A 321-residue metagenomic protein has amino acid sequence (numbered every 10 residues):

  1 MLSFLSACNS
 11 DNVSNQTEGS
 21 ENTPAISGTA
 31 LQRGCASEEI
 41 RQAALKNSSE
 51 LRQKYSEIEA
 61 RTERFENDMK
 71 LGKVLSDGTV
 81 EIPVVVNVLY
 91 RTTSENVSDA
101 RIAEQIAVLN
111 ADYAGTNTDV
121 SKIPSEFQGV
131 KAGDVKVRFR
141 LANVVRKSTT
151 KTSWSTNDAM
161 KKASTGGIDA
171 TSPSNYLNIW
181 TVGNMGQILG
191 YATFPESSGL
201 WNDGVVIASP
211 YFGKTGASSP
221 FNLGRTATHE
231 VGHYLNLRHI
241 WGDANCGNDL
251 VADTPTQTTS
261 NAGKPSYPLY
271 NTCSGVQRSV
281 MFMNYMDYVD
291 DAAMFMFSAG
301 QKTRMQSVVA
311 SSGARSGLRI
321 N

Functional and structural regions predicted by a protein language model:
F4-A7: C-terminal motif of bacterial Sec signal peptides marking the signal peptidase cleavage site
N9-N12: Bacterial signal peptide processing site
T17-P173, A310, A314-R315, N321: Propeptide-to-catalytic entry region of secreted or membrane-anchored zinc metalloproteases
P83-N87, N178-W180, V206, Y285: Soluble periplasmic/extracytoplasmic beta-strand elements of cell-envelope proteins
V86-Y90, Y211, D290: Short, histidine-centered active-site or binding-site loop motifs used for metal coordination, general acid-base
N96-E104, S218-N222, T226, V280 (+1 more regions): Soluble non-cytosolic domains of exported or imported proteins
A103-L269: Metzincin-family zinc-dependent endopeptidase catalytic domain
C246-N321: Replace "(M1/M4/M9/M12/WLM)" with "(e.g., M1/M4/M8/M9/M12/M26/WLM)" and add "not limited to" to clarify scope
